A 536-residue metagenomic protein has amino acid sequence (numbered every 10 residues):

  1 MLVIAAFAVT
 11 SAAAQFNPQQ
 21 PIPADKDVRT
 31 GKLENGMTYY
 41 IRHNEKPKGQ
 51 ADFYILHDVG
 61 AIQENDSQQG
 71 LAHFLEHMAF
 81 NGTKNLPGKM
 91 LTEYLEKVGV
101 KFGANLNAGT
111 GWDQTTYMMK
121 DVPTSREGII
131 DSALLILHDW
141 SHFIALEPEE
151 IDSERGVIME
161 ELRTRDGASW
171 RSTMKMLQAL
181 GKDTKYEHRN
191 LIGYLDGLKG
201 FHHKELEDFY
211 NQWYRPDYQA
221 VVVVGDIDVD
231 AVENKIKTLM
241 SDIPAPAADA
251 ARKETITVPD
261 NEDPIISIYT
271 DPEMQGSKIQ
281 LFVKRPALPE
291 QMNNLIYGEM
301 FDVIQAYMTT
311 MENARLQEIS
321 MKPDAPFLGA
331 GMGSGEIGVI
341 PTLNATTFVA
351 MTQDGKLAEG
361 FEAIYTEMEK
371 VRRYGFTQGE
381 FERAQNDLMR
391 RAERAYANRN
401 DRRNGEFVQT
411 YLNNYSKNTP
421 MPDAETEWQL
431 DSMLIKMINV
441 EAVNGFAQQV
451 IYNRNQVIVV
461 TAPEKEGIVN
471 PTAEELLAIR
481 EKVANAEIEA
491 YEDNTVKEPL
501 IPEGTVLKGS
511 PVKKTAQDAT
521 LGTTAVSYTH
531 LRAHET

Functional and structural regions predicted by a protein language model:
M1-A8: Bacterial N-terminal signal peptides
A14-I41, D228-Q305, T309-Q317, M321-P323 (+3 more regions): Proteolytic maturation boundary segments
K26-V28, E34, K48-D52, D66 (+8 more regions): Extracytoplasmic
G36, I55, H73, Y117 (+11 more regions): Buried hydrophobic packing residues in well-ordered domains
P47-G49, H57-W170, G200, E205-Y218 (+4 more regions): Active-site-adjacent, His/Asp/Glu-enriched structural segments that form or flank metal-binding and acid/base networks
N81-T83, A108, W112-D113, I129 (+12 more regions): Scaffold signal of the M16-like zinc-metallopeptidase fold and its non-catalytic homologs
G88, T92, E96, A145-R163 (+6 more regions): Acidic/histidine-enriched alpha-helical segments
G298-T377: Structured mid-domain segments that build the active-site/substrate or prosthetic-cofactor binding neighborhood
